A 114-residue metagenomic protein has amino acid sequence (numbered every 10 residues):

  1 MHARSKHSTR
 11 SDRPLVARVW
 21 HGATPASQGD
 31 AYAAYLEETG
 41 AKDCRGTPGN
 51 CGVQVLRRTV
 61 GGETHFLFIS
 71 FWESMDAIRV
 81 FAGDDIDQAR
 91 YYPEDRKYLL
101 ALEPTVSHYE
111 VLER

Functional and structural regions predicted by a protein language model:
M1-L15, Q54-T64, R90-R114: Glycine-rich beta-strand-turn "strand-cap" elements at beta-sheet edges
D12-R18, S27-A33, F66-F71, P104: A broad, low-specificity signal for short, low-complexity segments enriched in glycine/proline and polar/charged
V16-A23, G52-D84: Short, well-ordered beta-strand segments in beta-rich or mixed alpha/beta enzyme and ligand-binding folds
A26-G52, Q88-D95: Short amphipathic alpha-helical segments
Q28-D30, D76-I78, R114: Residue-level signal for secondary-structure boundary sites
Y32-Y35, F66-F68, F81, Y98 (+1 more regions): Aromatic side chains
E37, R45, R79-A82, L100: Alpha-helix boundary recognition
